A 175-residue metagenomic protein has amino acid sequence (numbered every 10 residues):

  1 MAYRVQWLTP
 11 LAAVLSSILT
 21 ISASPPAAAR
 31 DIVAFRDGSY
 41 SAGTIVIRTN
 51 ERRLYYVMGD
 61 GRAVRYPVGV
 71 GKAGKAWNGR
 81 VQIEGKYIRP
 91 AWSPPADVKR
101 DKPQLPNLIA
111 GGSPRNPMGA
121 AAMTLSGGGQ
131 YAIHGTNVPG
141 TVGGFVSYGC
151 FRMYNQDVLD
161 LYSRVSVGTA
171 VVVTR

Functional and structural regions predicted by a protein language model:
M1-A12: Bacterial N-terminal signal peptides that target proteins for export
S17-P26: C-terminal segment of classical bacterial N-terminal signal peptides
D31, D37-Y40, D60, R65 (+3 more regions): Exported/periplasmic cell-wall-interacting domains
G43-I45, R52, A121: Residue-level detector of beta-strand structural context in well-folded domains
V46-R48, Y55-Y56, R152: Structural recognition of beta-strand segments within beta-rich domains
N50-R52, G129: Beta-strand-connecting loop/turn residues
